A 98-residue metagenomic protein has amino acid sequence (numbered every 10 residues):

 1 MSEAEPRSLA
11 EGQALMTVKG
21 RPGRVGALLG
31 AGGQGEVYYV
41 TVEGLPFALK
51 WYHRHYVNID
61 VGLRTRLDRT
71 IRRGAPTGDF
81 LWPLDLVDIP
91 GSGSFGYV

Functional and structural regions predicted by a protein language model:
M1-A27, V61: Juxta-kinase regulatory segment immediately upstream of eukaryotic protein kinase catalytic domains
P22, P46, S94: Short, mixed charged/polar active-site loops that provide acid/base catalysis or chelate metal/phosphate cofactors
V25-G32, V37: Protein kinase glycine-rich loop
L29, Y52, V87: Residues forming the ATP-binding cleft of Hanks-type serine/threonine protein kinase domains
G32, F47, L81: Broad phosphate/nucleotide-binding scaffolds in NTP-utilizing and phosphate-metabolizing enzymes
Y38-Y39, G44-H53: Glycine-rich ATP phosphate-binding loop
H55-W82: The N-lobe alphaC helix and its flanking beta3-alphaC-beta4 segment of protein kinase-like domains, centered on
L81-V98: Conserved structural core of kinase catalytic domains
